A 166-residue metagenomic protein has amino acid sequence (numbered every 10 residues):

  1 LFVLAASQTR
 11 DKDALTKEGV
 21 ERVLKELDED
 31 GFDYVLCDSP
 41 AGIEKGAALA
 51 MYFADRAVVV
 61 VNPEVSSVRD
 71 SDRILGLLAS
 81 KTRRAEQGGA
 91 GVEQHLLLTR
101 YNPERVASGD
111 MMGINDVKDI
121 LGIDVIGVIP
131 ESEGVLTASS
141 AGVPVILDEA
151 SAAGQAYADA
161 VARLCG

Functional and structural regions predicted by a protein language model:
L1-E29, S139-V143: P-loop/Walker-type NTP enzyme "switch/lid" segment
A6, T99, E131: Active-site donor-binding loop signature of nucleotide-sugar glycosyltransferases
T16, V20, S67, A153: Short, conserved glycine- and acidic-residue-centered signature motifs in active-site or ligand-binding loops
R22, E29-D30, P40-I126: Conserved catalytic-core segment of NTP-binding enzymes
D28-G31, A152: Short basic/glycine-enriched coil/helix segment immediately N-terminal to the Walker B
V35-L36: Walker B beta-strand of ABC/ABC-like P-loop ATPase nucleotide-binding domains, specifically the conserved hydrophobic
V117-P144: Beta-strand-loop-alpha "switch" segments that mediate conformational coupling across diverse proteins
A138-G166: NTP-binding/hydrolysis catalytic cores, primarily Walker-type P-loop NTPases
